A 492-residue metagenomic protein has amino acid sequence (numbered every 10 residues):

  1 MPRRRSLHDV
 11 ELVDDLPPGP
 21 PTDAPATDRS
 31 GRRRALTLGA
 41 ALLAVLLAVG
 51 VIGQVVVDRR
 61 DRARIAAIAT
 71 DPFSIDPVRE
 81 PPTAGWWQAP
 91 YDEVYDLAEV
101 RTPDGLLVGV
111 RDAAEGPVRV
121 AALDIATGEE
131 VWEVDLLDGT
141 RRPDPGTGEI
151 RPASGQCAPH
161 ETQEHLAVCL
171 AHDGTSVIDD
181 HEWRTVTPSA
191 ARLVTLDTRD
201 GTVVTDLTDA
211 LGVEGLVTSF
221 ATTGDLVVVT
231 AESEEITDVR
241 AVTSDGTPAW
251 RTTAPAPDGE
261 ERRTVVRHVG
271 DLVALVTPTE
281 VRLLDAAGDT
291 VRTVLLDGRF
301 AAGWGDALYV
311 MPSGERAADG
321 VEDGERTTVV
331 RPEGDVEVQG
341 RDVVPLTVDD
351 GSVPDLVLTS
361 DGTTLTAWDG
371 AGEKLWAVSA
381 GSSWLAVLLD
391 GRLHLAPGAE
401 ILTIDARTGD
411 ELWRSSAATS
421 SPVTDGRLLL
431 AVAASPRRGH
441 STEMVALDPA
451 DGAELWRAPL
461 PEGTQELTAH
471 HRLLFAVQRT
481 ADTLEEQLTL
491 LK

Functional and structural regions predicted by a protein language model:
P2-K492: Secretory-pathway ectodomains
